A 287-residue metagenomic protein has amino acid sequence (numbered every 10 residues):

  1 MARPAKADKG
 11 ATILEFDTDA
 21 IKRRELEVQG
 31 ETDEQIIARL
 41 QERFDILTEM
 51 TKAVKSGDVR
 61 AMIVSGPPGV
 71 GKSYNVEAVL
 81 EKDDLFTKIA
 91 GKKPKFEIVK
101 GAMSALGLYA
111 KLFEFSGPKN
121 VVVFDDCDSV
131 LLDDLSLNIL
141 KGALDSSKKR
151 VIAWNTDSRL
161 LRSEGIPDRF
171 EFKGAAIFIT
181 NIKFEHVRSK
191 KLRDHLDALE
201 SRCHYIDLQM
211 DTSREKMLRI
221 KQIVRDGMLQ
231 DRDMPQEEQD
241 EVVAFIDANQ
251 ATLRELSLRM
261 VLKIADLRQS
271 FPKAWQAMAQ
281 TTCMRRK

Functional and structural regions predicted by a protein language model:
I21-G57: N-terminal pre-Walker A segment at the start of P-loop NTPase domains
S56-V76: Walker A/P-loop nucleotide-binding motif
D84-N120, D128-D133: AAA+/P-loop NTPase substrate/partner-engagement loops
K92-P94, P118-N120, S147, F172-A175 (+1 more regions): Short glycine-/polar-rich loops that comprise or flank the Walker A/P-loop and associated switch/sensor motifs
A102-V123, N138, D157-D168: Conserved alpha-helical scaffold flanking the Walker A/P-loop in AAA+ ATPase domains
L132-F172, I179-N181: Conserved catalytic/switch belt of AAA+ P-loop NTPases
K190-D211: A short helix-turn-beta junction within AAA+ P-loop NTPase domains corresponding to the substrate/partner-engaging
K216-M217, K221-M284: Conserved AAA+ ATPase small/helical "lid" subdomain
